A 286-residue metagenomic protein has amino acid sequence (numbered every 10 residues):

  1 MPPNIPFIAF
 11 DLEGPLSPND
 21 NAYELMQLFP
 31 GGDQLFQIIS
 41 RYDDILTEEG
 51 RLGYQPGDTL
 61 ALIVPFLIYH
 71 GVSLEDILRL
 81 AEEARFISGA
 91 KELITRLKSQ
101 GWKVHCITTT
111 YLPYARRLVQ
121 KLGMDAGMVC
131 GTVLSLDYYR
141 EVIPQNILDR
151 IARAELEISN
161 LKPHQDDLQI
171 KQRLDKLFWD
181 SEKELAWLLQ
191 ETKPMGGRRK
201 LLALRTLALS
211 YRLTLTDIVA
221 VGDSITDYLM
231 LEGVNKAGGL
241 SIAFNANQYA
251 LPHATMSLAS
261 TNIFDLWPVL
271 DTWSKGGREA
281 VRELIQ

Functional and structural regions predicted by a protein language model:
M1, S88-T95, S99-K103, T110-Q286: C-terminal cap/substrate-recognition subdomain and adjoining C-terminal extension of metal-dependent phosphatase-like
P2-I143, I147, S257, T261: Alpha-helical substrate-recognition element adjacent to the catalytic core
